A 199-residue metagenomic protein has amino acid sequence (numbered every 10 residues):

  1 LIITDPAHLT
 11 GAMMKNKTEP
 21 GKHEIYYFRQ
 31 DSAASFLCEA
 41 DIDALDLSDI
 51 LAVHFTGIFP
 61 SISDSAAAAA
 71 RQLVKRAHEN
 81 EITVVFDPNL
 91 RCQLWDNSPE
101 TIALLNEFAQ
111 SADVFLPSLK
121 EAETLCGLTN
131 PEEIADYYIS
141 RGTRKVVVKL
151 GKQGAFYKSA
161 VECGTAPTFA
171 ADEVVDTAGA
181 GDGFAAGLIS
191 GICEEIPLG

Functional and structural regions predicted by a protein language model:
L1-G57: Conserved N-terminal subdomain of the carbohydrate kinase-like
A7, D31, L90-C92, G151-Q153 (+1 more regions): Glycine-rich beta-alpha junction loops
A12-M13, H23-Y26, T83-V84, V114 (+2 more regions): Structural motif
A12-M14, C38-I42, T101-A103, E132-A135 (+1 more regions): A generic local structural motif
T18-G21, T101-L105, A135, E162-A166: Short, hinge-like loop/turn segments at secondary-structure boundaries
L45-S48, Q110, R141: Structured loop/turn residues at beta-strand edges in well-structured enzyme cores
A52, I58-Y137, Q153-A155: Conserved beta-alpha-beta core of the PfkB/ribokinase-like small-molecule kinase fold
K75-E79, G127-G199: Conserved phosphate-binding/catalytic region of the ribokinase-like
